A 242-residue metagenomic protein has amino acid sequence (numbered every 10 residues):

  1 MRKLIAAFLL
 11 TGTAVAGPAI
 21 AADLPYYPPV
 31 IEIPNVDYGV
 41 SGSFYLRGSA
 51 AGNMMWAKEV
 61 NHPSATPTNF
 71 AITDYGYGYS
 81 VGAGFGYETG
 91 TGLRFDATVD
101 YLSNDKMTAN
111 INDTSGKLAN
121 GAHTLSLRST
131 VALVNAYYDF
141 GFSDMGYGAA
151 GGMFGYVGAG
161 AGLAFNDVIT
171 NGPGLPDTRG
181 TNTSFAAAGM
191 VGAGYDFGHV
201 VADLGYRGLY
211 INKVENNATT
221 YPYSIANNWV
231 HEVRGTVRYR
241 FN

Functional and structural regions predicted by a protein language model:
M1-L4: Positively charged n-region of N-terminal signal peptides that target proteins for export
A7-L9, A14, A19: Cleavable N-terminal signal peptides
I20-G84, R240: Short glycine/proline- and aromatic-enriched beta-strand/turn motifs that initiate or cap beta-hairpins
V30-I33, G42, G52-M54, G84-N171 (+1 more regions): Gram-negative (and chloroplast) outer-membrane scaffold detector with strong preference for beta-barrel transmembrane
I33-P34, A65-I72, K117-S126, G172-R179 (+1 more regions): Extracellular loop and loop/strand-boundary signature of outer-membrane beta-barrel proteins
G42, Y75-V81, R128-A132, M153 (+2 more regions): Residues that define the transmembrane beta-barrel architecture of outer-membrane proteins
K58-T66, M107-T114, G148-A149, N166-D177 (+1 more regions): Outer-membrane beta-barrel translocator domains and adjoining extracellular loop/strand segments of Gram-negative
N104-K106, D113, K117-N120, G189 (+1 more regions): Predominantly the C-terminal beta-signal and adjacent terminal strand-loop region of outer-membrane beta-barrel
